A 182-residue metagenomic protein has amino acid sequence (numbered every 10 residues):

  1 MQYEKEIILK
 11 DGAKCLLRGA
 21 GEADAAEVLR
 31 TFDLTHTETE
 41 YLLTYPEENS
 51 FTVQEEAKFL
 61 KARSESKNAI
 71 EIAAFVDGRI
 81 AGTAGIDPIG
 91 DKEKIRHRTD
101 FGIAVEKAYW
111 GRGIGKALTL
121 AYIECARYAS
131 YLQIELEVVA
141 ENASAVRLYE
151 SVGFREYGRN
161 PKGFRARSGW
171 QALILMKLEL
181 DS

Functional and structural regions predicted by a protein language model:
M1-D11: Short acidic N-proximal helix/loop "leader" segments that mark the beginning of a domain or an inter-domain linker
C15-V28: A short beta-loop-alpha structural element at the N-terminal edge of CoA-dependent acyl/N-acetyltransferase catalytic
E22, R30-E47: Helix-loop element at the rim of GNAT/NAT acetyltransferase active sites that forms part of the acceptor-substrate
N49-H97, G102-E106, T119, C125 (+1 more regions): Acetyl-CoA-dependent GNAT
G102-G111, V139: A short, internal acetyl-CoA/4′-phosphopantetheine-binding micro-motif in the GNAT/acyltransferase core
R112, K116, Y128, E141-R159: Conserved active-site alpha-helix within GNAT-family acetyltransferase domains
T119, A126-E137: Conserved GNAT acetyl-CoA-binding A-motif
Q133-V138, E150, R155-Q171: Conserved catalytic-core motifs of GNAT/GCN5-like acyltransferases
